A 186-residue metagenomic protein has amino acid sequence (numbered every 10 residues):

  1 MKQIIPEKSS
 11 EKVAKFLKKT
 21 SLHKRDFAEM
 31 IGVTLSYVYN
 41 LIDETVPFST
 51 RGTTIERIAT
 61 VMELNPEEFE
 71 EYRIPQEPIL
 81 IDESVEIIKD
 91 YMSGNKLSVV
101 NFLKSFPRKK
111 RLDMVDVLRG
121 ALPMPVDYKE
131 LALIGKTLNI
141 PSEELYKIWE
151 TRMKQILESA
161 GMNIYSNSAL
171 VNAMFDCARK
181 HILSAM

Functional and structural regions predicted by a protein language model:
M1-L22, E71-N101: A short, Lys/Arg-rich alpha-helix, primarily the initiator
L17, A28, A59, M92 (+2 more regions): The alpha-helix within a helix-turn-helix
L17, I42-D43, T54, M62 (+4 more regions): DNA major-groove recognition helix of helix-turn-helix
R25, S36, E67, L112 (+1 more regions): Key DNA-contact positions within bacterial/archaeal DNA-binding proteins
G32-S49, Y72-I74, R108-M124: Recognition helix of helix-turn-helix/homeodomain-like DNA-binding domains that insert into the DNA major groove
T45-T60, A121-K136: Short, basic-rich loop-to-helix N-cap that marks the start of a DNA-contacting helix
E63-I79, N139-I156: Short C-terminal boundary/hinge segments that cap the last helix of small helical domains
L80-F106, P125, W149, M153-M186: Interfacial/linker helices and their anchor residues that mediate assembly or domain coupling
